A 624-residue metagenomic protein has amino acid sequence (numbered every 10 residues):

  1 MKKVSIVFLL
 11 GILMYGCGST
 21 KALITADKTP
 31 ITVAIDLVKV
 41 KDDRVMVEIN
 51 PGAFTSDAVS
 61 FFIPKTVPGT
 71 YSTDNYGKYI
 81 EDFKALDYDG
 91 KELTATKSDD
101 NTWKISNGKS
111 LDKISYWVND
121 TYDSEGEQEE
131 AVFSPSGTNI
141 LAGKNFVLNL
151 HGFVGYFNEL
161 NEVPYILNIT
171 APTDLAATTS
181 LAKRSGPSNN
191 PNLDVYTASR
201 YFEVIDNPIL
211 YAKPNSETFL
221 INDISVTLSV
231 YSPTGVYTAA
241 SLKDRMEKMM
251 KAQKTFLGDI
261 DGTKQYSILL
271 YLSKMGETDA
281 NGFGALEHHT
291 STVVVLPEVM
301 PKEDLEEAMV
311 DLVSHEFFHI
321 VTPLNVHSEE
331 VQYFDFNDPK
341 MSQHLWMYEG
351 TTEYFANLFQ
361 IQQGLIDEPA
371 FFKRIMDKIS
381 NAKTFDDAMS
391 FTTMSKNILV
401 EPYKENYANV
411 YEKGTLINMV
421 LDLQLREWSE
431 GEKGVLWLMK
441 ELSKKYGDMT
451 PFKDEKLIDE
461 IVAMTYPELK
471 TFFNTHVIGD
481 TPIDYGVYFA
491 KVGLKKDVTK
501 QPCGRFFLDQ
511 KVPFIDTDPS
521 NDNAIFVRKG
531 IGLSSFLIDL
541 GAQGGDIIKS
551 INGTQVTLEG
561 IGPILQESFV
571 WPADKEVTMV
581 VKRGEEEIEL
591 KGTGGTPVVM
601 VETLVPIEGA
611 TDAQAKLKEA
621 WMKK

Functional and structural regions predicted by a protein language model:
M1-V4: Positively charged n-region of N-terminal signal peptides that target proteins for export
Y15-G16: C-terminal motif of bacterial Sec signal peptides marking the signal peptidase cleavage site
A22-T66, N149: Early extracytoplasmic/domain-onset interaction patches
P51-Y88: N-terminal, post-signal-peptide region of Sec/Tat-exported proteins
T73-D82, L86-T263, N281-G284: Non-catalytic architectural context of zinc metalloproteases
F83, Q253, M347-F359: An active-site-proximal "capping" alpha-helix that borders the catalytic cofactor pocket
E217-H344: Juxtacatalytic substrate-recognition/specificity segment
A356-N357, L365-K624: C-terminal recognition in membrane/secretory proteostasis and scaffolding
